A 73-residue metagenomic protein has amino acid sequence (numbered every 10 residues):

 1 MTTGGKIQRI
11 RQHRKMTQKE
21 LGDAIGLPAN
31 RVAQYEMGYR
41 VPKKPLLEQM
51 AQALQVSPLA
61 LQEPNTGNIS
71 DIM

Functional and structural regions predicted by a protein language model:
M1-H13: A short, Lys/Arg-rich alpha-helix, primarily the initiator
Q8, K19, N30, E48: Residues within the helices of the helix-turn-helix
R11, G22, A51: The alpha-helix within a helix-turn-helix
G26, K43-A60: DNA major-groove recognition helix of helix-turn-helix/homeodomain DNA-binding modules
Q62-M73: Short, charged recognition helix plus adjacent turn of helix-turn-helix-like nucleic-acid-binding domains
